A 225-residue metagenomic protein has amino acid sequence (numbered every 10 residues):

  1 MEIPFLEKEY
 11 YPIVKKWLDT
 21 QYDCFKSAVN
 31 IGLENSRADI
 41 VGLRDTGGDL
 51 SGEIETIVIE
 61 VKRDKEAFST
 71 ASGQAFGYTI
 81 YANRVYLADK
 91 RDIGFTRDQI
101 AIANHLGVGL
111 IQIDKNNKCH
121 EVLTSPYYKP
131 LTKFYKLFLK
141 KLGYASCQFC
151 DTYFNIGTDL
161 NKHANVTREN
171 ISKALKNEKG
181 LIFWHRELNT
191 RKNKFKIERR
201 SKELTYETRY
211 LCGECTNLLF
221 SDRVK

Functional and structural regions predicted by a protein language model:
M1-S51, K140-G143, Q148: Acidic-basic catalytic patches of nuclease active cores, encompassing PD-(D/E)XK and other metal-cofactor nuclease
S36, E55-I57, N104: A generic structural signal for short beta-strands and their flanking turns/coil linkers
L43, E53-D64: Active-site ExK catalytic segment of metal-dependent nucleases
E55, N83-R84, S146: Residues at the starts of beta-strands that form the adenosine-phosphate
K65-S69, T79-K118: Nucleic-acid nuclease catalytic cores
S69-S72, Y206: Short, conserved micro-motifs enriched in small and acidic residues
N104-K225: Non-catalytic C-terminal interaction segments of nucleic acid-processing enzymes
